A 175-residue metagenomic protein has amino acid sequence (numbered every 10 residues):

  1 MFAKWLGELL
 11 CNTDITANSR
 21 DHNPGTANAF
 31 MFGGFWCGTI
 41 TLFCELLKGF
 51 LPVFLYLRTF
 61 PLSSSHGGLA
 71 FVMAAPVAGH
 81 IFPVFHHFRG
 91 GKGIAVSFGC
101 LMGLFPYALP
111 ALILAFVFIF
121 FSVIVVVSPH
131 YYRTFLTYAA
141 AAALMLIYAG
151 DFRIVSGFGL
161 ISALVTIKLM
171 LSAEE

Functional and structural regions predicted by a protein language model:
M1-A3, V77-H87, V123-S128: Transmembrane alpha-helix interface/packing and boundary motifs in multi-pass membrane proteins, characterized by
A3, G7, C44, K48 (+9 more regions): Alpha-helical transmembrane segments in multi-pass membrane proteins
A3-W36, G90, E175: Cytosolic, membrane-interface loops and tails of multi-pass inner-membrane proteins
I15-N23, F85-F98, P129-A139: Short, non-helical or kinked segments that cap or interrupt transmembrane helices
G25, F30-L55: Multi-pass membrane catalytic core of lipid/isoprenoid biosynthesis enzymes
F30-G33, L57-F60, A75, I94-V127 (+1 more regions): Interfacial segments of multi-pass membrane proteins
Y56-V96, C100: Hydrophobic, well-structured mid-protein blocks that either form specific transmembrane helices
L109-F116, H130-Y138, A149-A163: Loop-to-transmembrane alpha-helix initiation sites
